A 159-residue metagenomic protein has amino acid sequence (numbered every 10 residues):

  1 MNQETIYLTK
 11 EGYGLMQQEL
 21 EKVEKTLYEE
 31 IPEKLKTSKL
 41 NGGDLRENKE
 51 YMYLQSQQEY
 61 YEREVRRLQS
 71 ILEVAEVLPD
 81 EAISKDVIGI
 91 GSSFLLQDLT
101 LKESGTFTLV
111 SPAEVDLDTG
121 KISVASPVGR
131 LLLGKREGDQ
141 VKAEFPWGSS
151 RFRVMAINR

Functional and structural regions predicted by a protein language model:
N2-R63: N-terminal cationic and glycine-rich segments that engage phosphates or anionic surfaces
L8-Y13, L68-S70, T106: Short amphipathic alpha-helical segments, especially helix-boundary/capping motifs
E24-L27, L72-E76, R136: Conserved NTP-handling cores and scaffolds of large molecular machines
P32, R67, R153-V154: Sparse recognition of residues in long alpha-helices and their boundaries
K34, S38, K49, L68-Q69 (+2 more regions): Residue-level signal for alpha-helical context at structural boundaries
M52-Y53, Q58-A82: Internal alpha/beta loop-helix hairpins
P79-F152, N158: Non-DNA-binding regulatory cores of transcription-related proteins, predominantly C-terminal effector-binding
